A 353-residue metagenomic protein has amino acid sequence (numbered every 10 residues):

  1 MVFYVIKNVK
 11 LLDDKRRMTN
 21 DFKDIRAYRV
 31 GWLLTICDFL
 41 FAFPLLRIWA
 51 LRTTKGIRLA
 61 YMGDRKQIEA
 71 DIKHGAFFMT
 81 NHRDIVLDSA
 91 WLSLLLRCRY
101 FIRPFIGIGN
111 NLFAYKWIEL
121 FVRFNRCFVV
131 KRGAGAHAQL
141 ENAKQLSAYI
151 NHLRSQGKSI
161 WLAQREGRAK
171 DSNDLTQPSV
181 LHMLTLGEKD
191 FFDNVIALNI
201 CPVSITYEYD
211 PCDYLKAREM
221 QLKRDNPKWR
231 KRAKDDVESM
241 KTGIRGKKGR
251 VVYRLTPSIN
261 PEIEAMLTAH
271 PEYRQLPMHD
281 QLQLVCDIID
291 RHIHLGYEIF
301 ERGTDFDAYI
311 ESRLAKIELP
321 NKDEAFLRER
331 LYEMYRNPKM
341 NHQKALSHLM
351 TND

Functional and structural regions predicted by a protein language model:
M1-A76, H82-S93, R97, E119 (+2 more regions): Membrane-anchoring hydrophobic helices of lipid-metabolizing enzymes
L51-K55, I106, H137-E141: Short, flexible loop segments at the rims of nucleotide/cofactor-binding pockets, characterized by
F77-M79, G107, V129, W161-A163: Structural motif
R83-I85, F113-A114, G135-A138, R168-A169: Glycine-/small-residue-rich active-site loops that bind phosphorylated ligands and cofactors
L87-S89, Y115-I118, D171-S172, P211: Short helix/loop capping segments that flank catalytic or ligand/cofactor-binding pockets
L96-P104: A short alpha->loop->secondary-structure connector
F105-G133, L140: Conserved nucleotide-cofactor-binding alpha/beta core module
A138-D353: Non-catalytic C-terminal accessory region of glycerolipid acyltransferases and related lyso-lipid remodeling enzymes
